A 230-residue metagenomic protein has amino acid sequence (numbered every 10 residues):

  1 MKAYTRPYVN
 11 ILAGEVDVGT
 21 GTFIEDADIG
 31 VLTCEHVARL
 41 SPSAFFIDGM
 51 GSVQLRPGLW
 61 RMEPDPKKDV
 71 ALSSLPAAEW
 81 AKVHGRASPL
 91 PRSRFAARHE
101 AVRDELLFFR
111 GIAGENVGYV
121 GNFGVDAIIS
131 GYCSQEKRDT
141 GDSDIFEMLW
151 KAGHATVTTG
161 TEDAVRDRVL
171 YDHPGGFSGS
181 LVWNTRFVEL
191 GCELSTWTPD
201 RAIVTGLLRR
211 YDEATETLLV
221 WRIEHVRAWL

Functional and structural regions predicted by a protein language model:
M1-E79, G179-L181, T185-F187, W197 (+1 more regions): Catalytic histidine site
S52-L59, H84-A96: Short acidic (Asp/Glu) patches
D69, S73-P89, G121-G124: Non-catalytic substrate-recognition and accessory regions of acyl/acetyltransferase enzymes
A77, A113, G153-G160, V182-G191: Short regulatory "switch" loops immediately downstream of catalytic or recognition motifs within protein catalytic
P91-D142: Short glycine/Trp-rich loop-beta-loop segment that forms part of the substrate-binding cleft
V120-G175, L190: A mid-sequence, solvent-exposed acidic-amphipathic segment
R166-A202: Catalytic nucleophile loop of clan PA
W229-L230: Charge-dense, extended regions
